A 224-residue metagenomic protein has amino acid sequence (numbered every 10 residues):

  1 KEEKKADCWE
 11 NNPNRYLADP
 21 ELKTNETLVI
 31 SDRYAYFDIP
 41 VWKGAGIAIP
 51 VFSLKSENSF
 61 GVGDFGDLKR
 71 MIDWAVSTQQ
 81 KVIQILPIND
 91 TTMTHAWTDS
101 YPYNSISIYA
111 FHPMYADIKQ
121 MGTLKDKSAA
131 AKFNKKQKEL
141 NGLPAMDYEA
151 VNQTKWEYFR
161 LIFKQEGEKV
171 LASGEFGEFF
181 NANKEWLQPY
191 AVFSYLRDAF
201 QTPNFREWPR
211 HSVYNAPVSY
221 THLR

Functional and structural regions predicted by a protein language model:
K1-A35, W74, W97-S100: Alpha-glucan (starch/glycogen) binding determinants
D38-K55, F60: An acidic-aromatic substrate-binding cleft motif
D64-I72: Short, acidic/polar
A75, I85, F193: Conserved, mostly hydrophobic/aromatic
Q84-T94: Short, solvent-exposed turn/loop segments enriched in Gly/Ser/Thr/Pro and often Arg
M93-T123, E185, S194-Q201, F205-H211: Aromatic- and acidic-residue-enriched segments that line the glycan-binding/catalytic groove of carbohydrate-active
M121-Y148, K155, F159: Conserved phosphoryl-transfer catalytic core
T221-H222: Conserved small/polar residues in nucleotide/adenosyl-binding loops
